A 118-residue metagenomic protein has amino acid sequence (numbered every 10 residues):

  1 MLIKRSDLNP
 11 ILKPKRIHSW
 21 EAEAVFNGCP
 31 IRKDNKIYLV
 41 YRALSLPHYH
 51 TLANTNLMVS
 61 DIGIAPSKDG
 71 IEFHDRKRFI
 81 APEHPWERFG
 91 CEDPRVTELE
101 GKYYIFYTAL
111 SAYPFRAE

Functional and structural regions predicted by a protein language model:
M1-E23, N27-F89, T97-E118: Beta-rich carbohydrate-recognition and catalytic domains
